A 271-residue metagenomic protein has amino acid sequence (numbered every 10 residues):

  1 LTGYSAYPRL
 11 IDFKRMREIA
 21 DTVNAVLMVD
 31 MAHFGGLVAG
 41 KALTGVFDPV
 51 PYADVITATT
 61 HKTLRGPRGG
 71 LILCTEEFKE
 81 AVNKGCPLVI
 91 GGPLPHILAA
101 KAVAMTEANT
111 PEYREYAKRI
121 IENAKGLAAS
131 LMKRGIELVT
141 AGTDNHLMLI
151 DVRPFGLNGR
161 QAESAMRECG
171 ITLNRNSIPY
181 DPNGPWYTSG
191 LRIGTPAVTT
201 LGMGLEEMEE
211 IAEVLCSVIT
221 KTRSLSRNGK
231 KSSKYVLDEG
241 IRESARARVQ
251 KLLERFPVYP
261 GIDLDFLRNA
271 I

Functional and structural regions predicted by a protein language model:
L1-G135: Conserved PLP-enzyme active-site core in the AAT-like
I19, G126, S130-R134, Q161-C169 (+2 more regions): Generic non-transmembrane alpha-helical segments
A25-L27, A53-I56, R68-G70, L127 (+6 more regions): Structural beta-strand/beta-sheet cores of well-ordered domains, especially the beta-sheet scaffolds that support
K62, E107, P154, E168-T172 (+3 more regions): Short, well-ordered loop/turn and helix-capping segments at boundaries between secondary-structure elements and domains
F78-N83, L98, A102-A108, A141-L149 (+4 more regions): Short acidic (Asp/Glu) and glycine-rich catalytic loops that position anionic groups and cofactors
N123, P185-I271: PLP-dependent enzyme catalytic core of the Aspartate aminotransferase-like
E137-L205, F266-A270: Conserved PLP-binding catalytic core of the aspartate aminotransferase-like
